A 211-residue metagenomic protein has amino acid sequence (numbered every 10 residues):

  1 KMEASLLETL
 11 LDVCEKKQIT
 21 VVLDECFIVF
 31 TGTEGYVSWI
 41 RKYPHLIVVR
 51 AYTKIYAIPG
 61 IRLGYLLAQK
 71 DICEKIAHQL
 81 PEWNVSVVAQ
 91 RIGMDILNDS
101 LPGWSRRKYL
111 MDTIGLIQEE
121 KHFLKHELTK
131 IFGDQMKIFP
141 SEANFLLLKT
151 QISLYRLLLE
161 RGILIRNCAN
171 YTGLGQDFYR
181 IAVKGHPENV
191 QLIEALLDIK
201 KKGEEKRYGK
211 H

Functional and structural regions predicted by a protein language model:
K1-I55: Active-site pre-lysine segment of PLP-dependent enzymes
S5, T9-D12, S38, E119 (+3 more regions): Alpha-helical scaffolding segments of alpha/beta enzyme cores, especially the outer helices of TIM-barrel or partial
H45-K130, I138: PLP-dependent aminotransferase class I/II
V48, D134-K137, L164-N170: A short linear hydrophobic-aromatic micro-motif
G60, E142-A143, G173-G175: Short acidic/glycine-enriched loop/turn segments that link adjacent beta-strands
A68, L147-T150, R161-K200, Y208-H211: Conserved PLP-binding active-site segment of the aspartate aminotransferase-like
Q118, T129-G162, V183: Conserved PLP-binding catalytic core of the aspartate aminotransferase-like
